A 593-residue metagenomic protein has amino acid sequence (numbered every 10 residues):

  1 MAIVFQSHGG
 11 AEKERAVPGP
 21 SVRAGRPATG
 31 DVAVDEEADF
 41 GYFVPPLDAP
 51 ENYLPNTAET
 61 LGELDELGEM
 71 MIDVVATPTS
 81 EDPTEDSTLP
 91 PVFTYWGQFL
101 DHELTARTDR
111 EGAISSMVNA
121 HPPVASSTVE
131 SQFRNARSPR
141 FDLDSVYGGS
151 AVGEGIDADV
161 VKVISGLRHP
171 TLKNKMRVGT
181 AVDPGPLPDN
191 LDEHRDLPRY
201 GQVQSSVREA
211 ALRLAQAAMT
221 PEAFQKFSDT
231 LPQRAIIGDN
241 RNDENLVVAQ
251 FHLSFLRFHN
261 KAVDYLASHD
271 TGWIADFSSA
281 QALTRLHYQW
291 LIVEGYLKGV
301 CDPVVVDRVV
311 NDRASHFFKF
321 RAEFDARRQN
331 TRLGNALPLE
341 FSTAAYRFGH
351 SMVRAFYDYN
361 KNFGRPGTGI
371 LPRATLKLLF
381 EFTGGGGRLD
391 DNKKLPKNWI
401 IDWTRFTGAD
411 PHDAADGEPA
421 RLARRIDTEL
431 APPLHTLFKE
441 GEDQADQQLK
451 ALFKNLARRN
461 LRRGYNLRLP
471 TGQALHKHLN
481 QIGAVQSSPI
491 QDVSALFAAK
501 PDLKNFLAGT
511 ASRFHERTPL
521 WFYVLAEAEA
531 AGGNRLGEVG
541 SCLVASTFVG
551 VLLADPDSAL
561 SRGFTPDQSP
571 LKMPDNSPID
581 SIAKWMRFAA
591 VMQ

Functional and structural regions predicted by a protein language model:
M1-R241, L246, D264-Q593: Terminal regions of secretory-pathway proteins
L256-H259: Juxtadomain coupling helices with adjacent low-complexity linkers
